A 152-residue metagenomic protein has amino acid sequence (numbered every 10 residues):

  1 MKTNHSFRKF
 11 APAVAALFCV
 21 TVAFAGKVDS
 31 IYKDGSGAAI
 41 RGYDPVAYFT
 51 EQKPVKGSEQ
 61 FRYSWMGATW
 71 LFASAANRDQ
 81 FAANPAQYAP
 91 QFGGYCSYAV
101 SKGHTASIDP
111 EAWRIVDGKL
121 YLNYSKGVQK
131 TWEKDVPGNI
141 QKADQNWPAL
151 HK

Functional and structural regions predicted by a protein language model:
M1-K2, V20: Helix-centric, low-specificity signal for extended rod-like, repetitive segments
K2-V14: Bacterial N-terminal signal peptides that target proteins for export
V14-A15, N84: A periodicity- and composition-biased signal for non-globular, repetitive helical segments
A16-F24: Hydrophobic h-region of N-terminal signal peptides that target proteins for export in Gram-negative bacteria
F24-K152: Charged, low-complexity intrinsically disordered segments
